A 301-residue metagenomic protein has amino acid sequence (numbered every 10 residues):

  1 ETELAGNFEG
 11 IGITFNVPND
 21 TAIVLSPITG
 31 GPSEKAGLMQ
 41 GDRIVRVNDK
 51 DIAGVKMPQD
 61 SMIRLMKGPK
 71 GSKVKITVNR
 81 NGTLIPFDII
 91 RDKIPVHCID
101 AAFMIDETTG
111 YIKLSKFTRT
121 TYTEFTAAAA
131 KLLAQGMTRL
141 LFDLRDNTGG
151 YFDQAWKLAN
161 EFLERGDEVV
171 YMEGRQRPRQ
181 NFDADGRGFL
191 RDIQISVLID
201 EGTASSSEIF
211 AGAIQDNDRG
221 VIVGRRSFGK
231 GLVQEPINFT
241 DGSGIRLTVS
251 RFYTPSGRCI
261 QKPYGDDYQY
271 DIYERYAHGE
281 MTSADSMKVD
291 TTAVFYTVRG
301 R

Functional and structural regions predicted by a protein language model:
E1-S26: PDZ/PDZ-like peptide-tail recognition elements
E9, N16, K67-K75, L232 (+2 more regions): A short, compositionally biased
I23-S26, P32-E34, M39, N48-D51 (+1 more regions): Cleft-lining beta-strand/loop regions that shape enzyme active-site pockets
G41-R43: Structural motif
V45-R46, V221, R246, Q261: Hydrophobic beta-strand signal
P255-R301: Conserved functional hotspot residues or short segments at active or partner-binding sites across diverse domains
